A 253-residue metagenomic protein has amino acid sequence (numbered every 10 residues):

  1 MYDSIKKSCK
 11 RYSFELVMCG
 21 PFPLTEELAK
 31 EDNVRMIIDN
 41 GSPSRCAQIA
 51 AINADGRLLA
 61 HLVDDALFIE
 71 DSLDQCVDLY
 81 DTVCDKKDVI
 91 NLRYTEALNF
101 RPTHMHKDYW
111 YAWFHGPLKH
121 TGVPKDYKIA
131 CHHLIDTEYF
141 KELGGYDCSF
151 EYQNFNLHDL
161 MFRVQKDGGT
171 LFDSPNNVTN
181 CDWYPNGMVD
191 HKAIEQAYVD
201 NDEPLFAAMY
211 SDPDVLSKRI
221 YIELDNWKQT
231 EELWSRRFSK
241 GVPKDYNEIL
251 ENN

Functional and structural regions predicted by a protein language model:
Y2-S13: Short, acidic, metal-binding catalytic loop of nucleotide-sugar glycosyltransferases
I38-A54: Glycine-rich, basic loop-to-helix element that forms the pyrophosphate-binding segment of sugar-nucleotide handling
R57-L67: Short beta-strand-to-loop acidic/aromatic patch adjacent to the donor-nucleotide binding site
A66-L79: Acidic donor-binding/catalytic loop of UDP-sugar-dependent glycosyltransferases, especially processive GT2
I90-H106: Short beta-strand-to-loop element that shapes/binds the nucleotide-sugar donor at the catalytic cleft/hinge
H115-I135: A recurrent flexible, glycine/aromatic-enriched loop bordering the glycosyltransferase active site that acts as
I135-N154, K166-D167: Aromatic-glycine-rich donor-binding/catalytic loop that engages nucleotide-sugar donors across glycosyltransferases
Q153-N253: C-terminal catalytic/acceptor-binding lobe
